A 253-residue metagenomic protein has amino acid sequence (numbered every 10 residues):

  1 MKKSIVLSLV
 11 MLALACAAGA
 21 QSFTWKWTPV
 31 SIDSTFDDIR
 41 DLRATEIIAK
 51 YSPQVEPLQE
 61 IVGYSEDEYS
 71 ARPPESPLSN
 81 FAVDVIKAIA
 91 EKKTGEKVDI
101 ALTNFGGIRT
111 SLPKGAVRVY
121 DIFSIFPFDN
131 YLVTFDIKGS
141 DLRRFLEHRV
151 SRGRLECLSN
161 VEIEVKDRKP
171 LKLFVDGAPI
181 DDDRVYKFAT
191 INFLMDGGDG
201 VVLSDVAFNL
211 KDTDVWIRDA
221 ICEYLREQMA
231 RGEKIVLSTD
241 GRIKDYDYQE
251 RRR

Functional and structural regions predicted by a protein language model:
M1-S4: Positively charged n-region of N-terminal signal peptides that target proteins for export
L7-S8, A18: Cleavable N-terminal signal peptides
A13-A17: N-terminal signal peptide c-region/cleavage motif recognized by signal peptidases
S22-D33, D38, S76, N80-E91 (+1 more regions): Feature captures C-terminal
V30-P57: N-terminal targeting signals for Sec/Tat export/insertion, comprising classic cleavable signal peptides
E46-Y51, V62, V161, I221: Generic hydrophobic, helix-prone segments enriched in Leu/Val/Ile
E56-P73, V201-A207: Acidic/histidine-rich, surface-exposed loop or edge segments in extracytoplasmic proteins
